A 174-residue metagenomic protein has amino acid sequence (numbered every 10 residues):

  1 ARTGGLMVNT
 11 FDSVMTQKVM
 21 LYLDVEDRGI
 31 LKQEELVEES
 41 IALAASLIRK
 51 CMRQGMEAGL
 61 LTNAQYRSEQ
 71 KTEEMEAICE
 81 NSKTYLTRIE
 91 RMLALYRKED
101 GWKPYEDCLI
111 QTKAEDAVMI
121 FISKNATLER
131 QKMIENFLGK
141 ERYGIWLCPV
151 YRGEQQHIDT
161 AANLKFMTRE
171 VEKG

Functional and structural regions predicted by a protein language model:
A1-G174: Exposed, interaction-prone extracellular/peripheral surfaces
